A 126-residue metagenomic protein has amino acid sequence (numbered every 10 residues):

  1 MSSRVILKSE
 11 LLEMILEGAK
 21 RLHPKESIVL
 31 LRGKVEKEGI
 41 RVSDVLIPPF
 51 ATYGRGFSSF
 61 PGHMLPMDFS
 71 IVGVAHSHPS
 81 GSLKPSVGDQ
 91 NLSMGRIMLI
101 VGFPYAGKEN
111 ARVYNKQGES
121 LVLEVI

Functional and structural regions predicted by a protein language model:
M1-I71, P79-I126: Conserved beta-strand-loop surface patch within small alpha/beta domains used for substrate/adaptor or ligand engagement
